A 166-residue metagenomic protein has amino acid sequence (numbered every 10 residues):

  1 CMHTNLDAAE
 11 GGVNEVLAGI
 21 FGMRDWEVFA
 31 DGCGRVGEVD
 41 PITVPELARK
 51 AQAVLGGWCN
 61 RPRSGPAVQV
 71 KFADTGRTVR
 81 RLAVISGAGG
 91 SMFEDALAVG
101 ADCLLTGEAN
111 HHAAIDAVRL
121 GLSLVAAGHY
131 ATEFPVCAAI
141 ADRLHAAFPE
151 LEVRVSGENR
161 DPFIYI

Functional and structural regions predicted by a protein language model:
C1-I166: Hydrophobic structural segments
